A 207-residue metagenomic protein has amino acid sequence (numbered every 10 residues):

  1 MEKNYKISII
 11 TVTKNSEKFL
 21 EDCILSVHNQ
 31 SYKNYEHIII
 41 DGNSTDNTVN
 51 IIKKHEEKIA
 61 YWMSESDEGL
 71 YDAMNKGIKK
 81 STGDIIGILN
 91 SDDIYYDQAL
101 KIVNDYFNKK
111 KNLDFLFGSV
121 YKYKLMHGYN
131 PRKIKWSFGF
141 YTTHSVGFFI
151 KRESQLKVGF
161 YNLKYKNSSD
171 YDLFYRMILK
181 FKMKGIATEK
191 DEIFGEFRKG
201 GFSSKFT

Functional and structural regions predicted by a protein language model:
M1-N29: N-proximal low-complexity "stem/linker" segments adjacent to membrane-targeting elements
N4-I7, H28-I39, N47, K58-Y61: Short loop->beta transition adjacent to catalytic acidic/histidine clusters or analogous donor-positioning motifs
K18-E21, D46-K54, Q98: Acidic helix N-cap motif at the loop->helix transition within catalytic regions of sugar-transfer enzymes
K33, D41-N50, N90-D93: A conserved acidic beta->alpha catalytic loop
M63-S81: Glycine-rich, basic loop-to-helix element that forms the pyrophosphate-binding segment of sugar-nucleotide handling
I86: Short aromatic/hydrophobic "clamp" motif used to bind/position activated sugar donors
I94, Q98-Y129: Conserved donor NDP-sugar-binding/catalytic core segment of glycosyltransferases
Y129-T207: Conserved nucleotide-sugar donor-binding catalytic segment
